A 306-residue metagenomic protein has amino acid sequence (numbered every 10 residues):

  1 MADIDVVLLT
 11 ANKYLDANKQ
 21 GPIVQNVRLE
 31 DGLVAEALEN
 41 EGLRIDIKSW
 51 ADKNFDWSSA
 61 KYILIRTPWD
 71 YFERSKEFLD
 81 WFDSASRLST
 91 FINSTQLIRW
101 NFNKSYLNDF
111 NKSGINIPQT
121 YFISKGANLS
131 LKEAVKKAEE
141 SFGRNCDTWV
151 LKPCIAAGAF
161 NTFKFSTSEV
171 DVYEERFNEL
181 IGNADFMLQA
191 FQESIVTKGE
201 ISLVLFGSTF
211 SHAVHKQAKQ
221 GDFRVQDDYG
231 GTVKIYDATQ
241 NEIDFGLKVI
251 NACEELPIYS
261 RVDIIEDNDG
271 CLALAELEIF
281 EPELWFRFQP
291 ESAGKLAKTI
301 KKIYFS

Functional and structural regions predicted by a protein language model:
M1-T10, F82-R87, Q96-K198, Q240-D244 (+1 more regions): Active-site nucleotide/adenylate-binding loops and adjacent lid/helix of ATP-dependent enzymes
A11-L129: Conserved N-proximal alpha/beta basic substrate-recognition cap immediately N-terminal to, or forming the N-lobe
K13-Y14, K53, W69-D70, A156-A157 (+3 more regions): Short, solvent-exposed loop/turn segments at secondary-structure junctions
L29, S194-K198, P257-I258: Short solvent-exposed loop/turn micro-motifs enriched in small/polar/acidic residues
A60-I65, S202-L205, C271-P282: A short beta-strand motif that forms the metal-chelation/ATP-contact edge of phosphoryl-transfer active sites
P68, Y121, C154, F191-Q192 (+3 more regions): Anionic group-transfer/hydrolysis microenvironments
F160-I250, I265, A273: Phosphate-binding site of ATP-dependent enzymes
Q240-S306: ATP-dependent carboxylate activation and anion-phosphoryl transfer catalytic cores that bind Mg-ATP to form
